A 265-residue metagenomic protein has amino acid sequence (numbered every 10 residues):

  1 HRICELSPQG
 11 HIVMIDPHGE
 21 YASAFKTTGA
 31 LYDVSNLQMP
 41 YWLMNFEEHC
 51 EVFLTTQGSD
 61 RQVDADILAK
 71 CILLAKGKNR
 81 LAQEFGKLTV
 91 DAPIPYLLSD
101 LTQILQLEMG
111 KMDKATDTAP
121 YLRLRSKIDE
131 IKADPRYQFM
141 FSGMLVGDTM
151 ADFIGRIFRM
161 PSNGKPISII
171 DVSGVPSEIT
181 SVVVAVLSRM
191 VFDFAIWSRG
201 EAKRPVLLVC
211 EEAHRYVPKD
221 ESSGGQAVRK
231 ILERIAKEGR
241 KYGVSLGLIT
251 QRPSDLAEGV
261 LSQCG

Functional and structural regions predicted by a protein language model:
R2-V13, F194: Post-Walker A helix-loop "phosphate-sensing" segment adjacent to the P-loop in P-loop NTPases
S7-Q9, S162-K165, E201-R204, R240-G243 (+1 more regions): Short loop/turn elements that form and flank the Walker-type P-loop nucleotide-binding site in RecA-like NTPase cores
H11-D16, L31, L248-I249: Short, hydrophobic beta-strand segments that form beta-sheet elements in well-ordered domains
D16-P17, E211, V244, Q251-R252: Conserved H-loop
G19-R234: P-loop NTPase motor domains
A22-T28, P253-G265: Short regulatory helix/loop adjacent to the ATP-binding pocket of P-loop NTPases
V172, I249-P253: Glycine- and other small-residue-rich loops at beta-strand/loop junctions that grip anionic moieties
A227-G247, D255-Q263: Transmitter module of two-component histidine kinases
